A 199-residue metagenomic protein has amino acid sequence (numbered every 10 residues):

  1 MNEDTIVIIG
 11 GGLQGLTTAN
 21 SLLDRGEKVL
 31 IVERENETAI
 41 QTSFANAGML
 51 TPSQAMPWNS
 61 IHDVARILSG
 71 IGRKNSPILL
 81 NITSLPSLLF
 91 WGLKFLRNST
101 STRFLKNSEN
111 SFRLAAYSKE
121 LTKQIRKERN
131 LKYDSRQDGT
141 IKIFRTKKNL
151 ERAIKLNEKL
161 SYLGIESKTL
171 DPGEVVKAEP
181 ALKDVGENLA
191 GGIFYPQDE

Functional and structural regions predicted by a protein language model:
N2-Q14: Beta1/beta-strand and adjacent pyrophosphate-binding region of the FAD-binding site in flavoprotein oxidoreductases
I6, K28-V29, S167: Hydrophobic anchor at the start of a short beta-strand that flanks the dinucleotide cofactor-binding loop
G10, E33, F144-R145: Short beta-strand/turn micro-motifs composed of small residues that flank or help shape donor/cofactor-binding pockets
L23-F44: Glycine-rich FAD pyrophosphate-binding loop
A45-R113, Y133: Glycine-rich active-site loop/strand segments that organize a redox cofactor
L89-E199: Rossmann-like flavin
